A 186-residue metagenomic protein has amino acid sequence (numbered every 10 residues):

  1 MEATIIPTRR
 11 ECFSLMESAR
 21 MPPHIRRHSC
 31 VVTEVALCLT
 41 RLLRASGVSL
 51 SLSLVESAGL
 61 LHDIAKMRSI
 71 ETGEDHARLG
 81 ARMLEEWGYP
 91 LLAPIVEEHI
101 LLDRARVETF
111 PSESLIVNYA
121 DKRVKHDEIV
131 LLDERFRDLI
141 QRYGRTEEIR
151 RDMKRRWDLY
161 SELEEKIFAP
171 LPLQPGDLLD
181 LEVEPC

Functional and structural regions predicted by a protein language model:
M1-T72, E128: Acidic/His-rich, divalent-metal-binding segments that scaffold phosphate/diphosphate chemistry
L15, L39-L42, M83, L139 (+2 more regions): Residues within well-ordered alpha helices
M21-H24, G88, E148: Alpha-helical structural elements of signaling/regulatory helical domains
V31, V35, L79, L115 (+1 more regions): Charged catalytic carboxylate motif
R41, K125-E128, E165, P172: Charged/polar positions within long, soluble alpha-helices
A45-T146: Divalent metal-dependent catalytic cores for phosphoryl transfer on phosphate-bearing substrates
I149-C186: Charged phosphate-binding loop/patch that engages nucleotide di/tri-phosphates or the phosphate backbone of nucleic
